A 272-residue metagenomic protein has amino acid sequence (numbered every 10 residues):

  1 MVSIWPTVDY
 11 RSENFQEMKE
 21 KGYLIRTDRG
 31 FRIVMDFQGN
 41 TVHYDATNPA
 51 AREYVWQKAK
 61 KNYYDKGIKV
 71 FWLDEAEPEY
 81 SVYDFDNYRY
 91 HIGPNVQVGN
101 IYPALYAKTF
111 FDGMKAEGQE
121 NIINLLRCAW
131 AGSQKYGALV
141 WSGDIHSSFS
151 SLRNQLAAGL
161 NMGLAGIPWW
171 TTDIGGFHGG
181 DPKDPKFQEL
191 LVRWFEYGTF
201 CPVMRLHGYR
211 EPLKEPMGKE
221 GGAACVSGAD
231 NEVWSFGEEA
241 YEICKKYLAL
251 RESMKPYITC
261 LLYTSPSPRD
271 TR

Functional and structural regions predicted by a protein language model:
M1-E242: Aromatic- and carboxylate-enriched substrate-binding clefts and catalytic-loop regions of carbohydrate-active enzymes
G113, M254, S265: A penicillin-recognizing enzyme superfamily signal
K246-L262: Catalytic cores of secreted or luminal carbohydrate-active enzymes
Y263-D270: Conserved small/polar residues in nucleotide/adenosyl-binding loops
